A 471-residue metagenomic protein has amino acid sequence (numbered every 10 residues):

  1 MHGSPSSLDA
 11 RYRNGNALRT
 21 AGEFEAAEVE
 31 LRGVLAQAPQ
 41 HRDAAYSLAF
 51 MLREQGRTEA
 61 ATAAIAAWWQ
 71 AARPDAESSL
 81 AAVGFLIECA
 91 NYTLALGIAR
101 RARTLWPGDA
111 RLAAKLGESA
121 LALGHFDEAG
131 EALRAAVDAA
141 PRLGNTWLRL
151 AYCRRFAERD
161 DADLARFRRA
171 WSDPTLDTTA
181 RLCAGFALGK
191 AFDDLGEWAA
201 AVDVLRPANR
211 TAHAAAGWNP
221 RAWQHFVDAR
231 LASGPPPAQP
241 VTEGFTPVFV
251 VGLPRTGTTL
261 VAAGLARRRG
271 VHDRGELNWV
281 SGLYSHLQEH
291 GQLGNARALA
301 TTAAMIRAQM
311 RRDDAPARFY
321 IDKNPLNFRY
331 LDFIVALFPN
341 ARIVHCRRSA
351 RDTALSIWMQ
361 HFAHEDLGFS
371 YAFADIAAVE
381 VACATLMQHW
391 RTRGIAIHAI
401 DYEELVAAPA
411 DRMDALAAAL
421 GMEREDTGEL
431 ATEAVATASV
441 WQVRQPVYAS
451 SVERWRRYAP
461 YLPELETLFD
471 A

Functional and structural regions predicted by a protein language model:
A132, L148-A151, L164-T175, A184-T242 (+3 more regions): PAPS-dependent sulfotransferases, especially Golgi type II membrane carbohydrate sulfotransferases
P240-F338, R342, C346: Phosphate-binding active sites in nucleotide-utilizing proteins
